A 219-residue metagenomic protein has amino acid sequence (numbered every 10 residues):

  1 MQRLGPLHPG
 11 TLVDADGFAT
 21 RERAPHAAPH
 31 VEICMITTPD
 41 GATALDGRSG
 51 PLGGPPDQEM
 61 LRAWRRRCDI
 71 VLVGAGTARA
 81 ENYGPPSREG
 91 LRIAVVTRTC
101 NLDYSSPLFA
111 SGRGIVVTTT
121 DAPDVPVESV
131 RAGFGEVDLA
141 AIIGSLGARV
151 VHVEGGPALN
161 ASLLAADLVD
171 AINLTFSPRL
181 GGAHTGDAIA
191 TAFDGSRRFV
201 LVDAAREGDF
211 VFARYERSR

Functional and structural regions predicted by a protein language model:
M1-R219: Enzymes that bind and transform nitrogen-containing heteroaromatic metabolites
